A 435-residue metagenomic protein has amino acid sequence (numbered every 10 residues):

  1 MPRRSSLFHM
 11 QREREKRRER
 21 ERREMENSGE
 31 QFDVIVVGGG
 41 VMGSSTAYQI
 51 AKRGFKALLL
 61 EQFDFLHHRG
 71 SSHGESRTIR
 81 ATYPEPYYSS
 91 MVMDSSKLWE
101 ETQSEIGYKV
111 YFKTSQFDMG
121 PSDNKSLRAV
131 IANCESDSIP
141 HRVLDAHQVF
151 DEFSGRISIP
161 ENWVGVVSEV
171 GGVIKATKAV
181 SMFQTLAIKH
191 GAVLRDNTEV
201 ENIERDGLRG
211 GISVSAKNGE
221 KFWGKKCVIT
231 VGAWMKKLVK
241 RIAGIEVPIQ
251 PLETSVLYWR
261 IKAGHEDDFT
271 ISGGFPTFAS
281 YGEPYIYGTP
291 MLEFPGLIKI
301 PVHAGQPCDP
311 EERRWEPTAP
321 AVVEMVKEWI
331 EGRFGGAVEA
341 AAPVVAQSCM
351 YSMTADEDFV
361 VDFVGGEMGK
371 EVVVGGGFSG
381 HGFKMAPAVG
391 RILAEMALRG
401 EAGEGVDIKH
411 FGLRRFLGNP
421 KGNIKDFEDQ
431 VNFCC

Functional and structural regions predicted by a protein language model:
R3-R4, E26-F32, G365-C435: C-terminal lid/capping helical subdomain adjacent to the catalytic/cofactor pocket in oxidative enzymes
G38-G40: Glycine-rich Rossmann-fold phosphate-binding loop(s) that bind the pyrophosphate of adenine dinucleotide cofactors
G43-S44: N-terminal Rossmann-fold NAD(P) dinucleotide-binding loop
Y48-K52, G107-K113, G211, K221 (+4 more regions): Active-site substrate-recognition segment that forms the wall of the catalytic cavity or substrate channel
A51-S72: Glycine-rich FAD pyrophosphate-binding loop
S76-G155, N162-V164: Dinucleotide-binding Rossmann-like beta1-alpha1 core, especially the glycine-rich loop that anchors the ADP
S90-M93, D118-S126, V166-L186, P317-V322: Short beta-strand to alpha-helix junction loop
V166-K226, T230: Helical element adjacent to the flavin cofactor pocket in flavoenzyme catalytic cores
